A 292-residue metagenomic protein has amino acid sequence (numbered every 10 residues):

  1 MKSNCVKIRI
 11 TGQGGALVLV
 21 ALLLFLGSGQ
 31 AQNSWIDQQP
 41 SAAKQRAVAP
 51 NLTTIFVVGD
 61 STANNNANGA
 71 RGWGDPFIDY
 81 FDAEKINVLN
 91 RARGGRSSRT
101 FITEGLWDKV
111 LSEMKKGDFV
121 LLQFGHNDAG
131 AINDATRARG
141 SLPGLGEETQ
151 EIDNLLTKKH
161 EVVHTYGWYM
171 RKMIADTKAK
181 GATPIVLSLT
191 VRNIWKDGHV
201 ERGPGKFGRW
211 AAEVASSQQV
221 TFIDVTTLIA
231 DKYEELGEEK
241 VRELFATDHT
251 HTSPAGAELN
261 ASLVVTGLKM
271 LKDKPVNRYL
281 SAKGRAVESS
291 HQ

Functional and structural regions predicted by a protein language model:
M1-V6, A49, L106-P254, E258 (+2 more regions): Alpha-helical cap/lid subdomain in secreted, periplasmic, or secretory-pathway luminal O-acyl-processing enzymes
K7-G12: N-terminal Sec-pathway targeting helices
G15-L26: Bacterial N-terminal signal peptides
G29-Q30: Sec/Tat signal peptide C-region and signal peptidase I cleavage site
N33-R93, D108-V120, T136-L145: Serine-esterase "nucleophile elbow" of acetyl-processing enzymes
A67-G69, T100-T103, D197-R202: Short, solvent-exposed loop/turn segments at secondary-structure boundaries
R93-R99, I194: Acidic helix-start/capping segments at beta-turn-to-alpha-helix junctions
S97-K109: N-terminal post-signal-peptidase region of extra-cytosolic proteins
